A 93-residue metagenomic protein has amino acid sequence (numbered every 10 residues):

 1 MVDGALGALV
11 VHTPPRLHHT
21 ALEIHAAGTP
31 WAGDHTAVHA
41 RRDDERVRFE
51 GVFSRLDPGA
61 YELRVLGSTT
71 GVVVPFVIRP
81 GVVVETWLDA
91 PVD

Functional and structural regions predicted by a protein language model:
M1-A37, S68-D93: Primarily secretory-pathway and cell-envelope proteins
D3, D43-E45, R55, I78: A generic structural micro-feature
W31-E50: Short, acidic Ser/Thr/Gly-rich low-complexity loop/linker segments typical of extracellular and cell-surface proteins
R48-R55, T86-L88: Exposed aromatic-hydrophobic patches
F53-L66: A short tyrosine-centered beta-strand micro-motif
